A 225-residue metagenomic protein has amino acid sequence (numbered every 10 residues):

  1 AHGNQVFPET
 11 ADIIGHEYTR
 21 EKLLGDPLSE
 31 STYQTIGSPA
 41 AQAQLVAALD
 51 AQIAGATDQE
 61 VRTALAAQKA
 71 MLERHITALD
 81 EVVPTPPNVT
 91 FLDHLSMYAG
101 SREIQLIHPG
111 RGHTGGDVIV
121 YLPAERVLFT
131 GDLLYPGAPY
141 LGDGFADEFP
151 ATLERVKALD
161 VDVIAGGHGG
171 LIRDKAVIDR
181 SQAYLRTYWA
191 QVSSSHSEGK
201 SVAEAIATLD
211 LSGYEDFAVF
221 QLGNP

Functional and structural regions predicted by a protein language model:
A1, I14-Y18, P109, L128-G131 (+1 more regions): Active-site neighborhood of phospho(di)ester-bond hydrolases with catalytic His/Asp-centered motifs
A1-H2, R20-L23, T114-D117, Y135-P139 (+3 more regions): Active-site environment of divalent metal-dependent phosphoester hydrolases
A1-P87, S96, Q191: Active-site HxH/HxHxD metal-binding segment of metal-dependent hydrolases
H2-T10, K175-I178, E215-D216: Metal-dependent catalytic neighborhoods of phosphoester/phosphodiester hydrolases
A56-E60, A64, A70, T77-E154: Catalytic core of the metallo-beta-lactamase
D147-K200, E204, T208: Divalent-metal (often Zn2+) His-rich catalytic cores of metallo-beta-lactamase-fold enzymes
Y214-P225: Short, amphipathic C-terminal "tail helix"
